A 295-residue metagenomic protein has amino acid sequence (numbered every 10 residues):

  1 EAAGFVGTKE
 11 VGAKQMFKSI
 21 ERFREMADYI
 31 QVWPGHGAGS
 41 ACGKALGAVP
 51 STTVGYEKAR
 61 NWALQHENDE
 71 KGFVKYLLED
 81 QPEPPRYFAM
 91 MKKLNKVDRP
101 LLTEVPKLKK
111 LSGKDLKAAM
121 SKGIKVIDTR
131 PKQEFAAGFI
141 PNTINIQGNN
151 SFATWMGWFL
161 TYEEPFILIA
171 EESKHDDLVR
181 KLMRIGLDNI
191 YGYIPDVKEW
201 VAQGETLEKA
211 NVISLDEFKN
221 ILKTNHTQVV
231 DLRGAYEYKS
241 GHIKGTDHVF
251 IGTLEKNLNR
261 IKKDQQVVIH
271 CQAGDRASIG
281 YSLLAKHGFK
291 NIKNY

Functional and structural regions predicted by a protein language model:
E1-E83: Metallo-beta-lactamase
Q31-H36, I169, H270-C271: Active-site neighborhood of phospho(di)ester-bond hydrolases with catalytic His/Asp-centered motifs
Y56-F139, Q147-N150, W155-T161, E171-H242: Flexible, polar/low-complexity N-terminal or interdomain linker segments that lie immediately upstream of folded
V126, I167-L168, V229, I269 (+1 more regions): Structural beta-sheet core signal
Q147-P165, K244-V268, I292: Helix-loop module immediately N-terminal to the HCX5R catalytic loop in PTP-like cysteine phosphatase domains
V179, Y281-A285: A generic structural signal for short, well-ordered alpha-helical segments in conserved domains
G186-D188, H287-K290: Conserved S-adenosyl-L-methionine
